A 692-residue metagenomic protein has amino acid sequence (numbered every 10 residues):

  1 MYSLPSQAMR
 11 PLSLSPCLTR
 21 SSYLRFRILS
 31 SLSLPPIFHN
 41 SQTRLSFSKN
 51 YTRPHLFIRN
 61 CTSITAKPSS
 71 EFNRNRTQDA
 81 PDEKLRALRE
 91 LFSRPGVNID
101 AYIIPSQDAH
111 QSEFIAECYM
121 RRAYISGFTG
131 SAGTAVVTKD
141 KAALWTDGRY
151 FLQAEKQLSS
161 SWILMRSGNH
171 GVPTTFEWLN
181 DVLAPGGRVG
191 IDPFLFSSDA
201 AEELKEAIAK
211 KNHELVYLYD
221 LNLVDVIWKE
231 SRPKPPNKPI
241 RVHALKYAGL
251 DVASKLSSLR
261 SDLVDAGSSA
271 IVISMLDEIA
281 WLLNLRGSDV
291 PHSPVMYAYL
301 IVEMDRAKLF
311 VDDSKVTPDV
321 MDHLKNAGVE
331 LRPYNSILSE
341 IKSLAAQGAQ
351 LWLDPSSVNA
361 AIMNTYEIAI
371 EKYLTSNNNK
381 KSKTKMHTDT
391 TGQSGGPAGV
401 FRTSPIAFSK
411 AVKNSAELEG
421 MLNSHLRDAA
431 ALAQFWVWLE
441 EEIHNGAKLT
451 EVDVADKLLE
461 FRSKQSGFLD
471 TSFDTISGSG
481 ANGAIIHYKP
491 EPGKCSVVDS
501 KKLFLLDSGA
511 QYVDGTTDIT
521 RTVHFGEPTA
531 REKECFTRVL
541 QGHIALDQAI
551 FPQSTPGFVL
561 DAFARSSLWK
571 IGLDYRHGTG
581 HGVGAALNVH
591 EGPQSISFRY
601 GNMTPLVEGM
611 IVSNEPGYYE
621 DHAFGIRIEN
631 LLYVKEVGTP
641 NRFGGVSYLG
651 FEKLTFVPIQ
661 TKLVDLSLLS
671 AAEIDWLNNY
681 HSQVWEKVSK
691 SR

Functional and structural regions predicted by a protein language model:
Y2-R692: Active-site neighborhoods and metal-handling regions in enzymes and metal-associated proteins
